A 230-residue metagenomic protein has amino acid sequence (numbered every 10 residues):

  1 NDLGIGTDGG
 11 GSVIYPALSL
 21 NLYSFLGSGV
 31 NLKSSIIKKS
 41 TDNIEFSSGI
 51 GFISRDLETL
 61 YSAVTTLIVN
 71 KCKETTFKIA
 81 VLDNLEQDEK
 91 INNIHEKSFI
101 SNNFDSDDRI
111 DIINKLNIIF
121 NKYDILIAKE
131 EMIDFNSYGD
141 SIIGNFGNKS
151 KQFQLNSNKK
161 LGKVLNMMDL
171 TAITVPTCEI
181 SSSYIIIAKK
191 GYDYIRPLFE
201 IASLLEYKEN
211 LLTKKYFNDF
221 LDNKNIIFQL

Functional and structural regions predicted by a protein language model:
N1-V64: Short glycine/serine-rich loop segments
G4, E96-F99, L170-T174: Conserved beta-strand scaffold positions in the cores of enzyme catalytic domains, especially in NTP/NDP-utilizing
G6-G9, G27-G29, R55-L57, L82-N84 (+4 more regions): Fold-independent oxyanion-binding glycine-rich loops and adjacent beta-strand/coil segments at enzyme active sites
I14-L20, I37, I91-N93, Y138-S141 (+1 more regions): Short acidic, glycine/serine/threonine-rich loops at helix termini
F25-S28, I50-I53, A63-K71, M167-M168 (+1 more regions): Change "in soluble alpha/beta enzymes" to "in soluble alpha/beta proteins
I36-N43, T66-E74, A172-E179: Short, flexible, solvent-exposed loop/turn segments with mixed acidic/basic and small polar residues
Y61, N117-L230: Glycine-rich, small-residue loops and helix-cap segments that act as flexible hinges at active-site edges
T65-Y138: Gly/Ser-rich, acidic/histidine-flanked active-site/gating loops
